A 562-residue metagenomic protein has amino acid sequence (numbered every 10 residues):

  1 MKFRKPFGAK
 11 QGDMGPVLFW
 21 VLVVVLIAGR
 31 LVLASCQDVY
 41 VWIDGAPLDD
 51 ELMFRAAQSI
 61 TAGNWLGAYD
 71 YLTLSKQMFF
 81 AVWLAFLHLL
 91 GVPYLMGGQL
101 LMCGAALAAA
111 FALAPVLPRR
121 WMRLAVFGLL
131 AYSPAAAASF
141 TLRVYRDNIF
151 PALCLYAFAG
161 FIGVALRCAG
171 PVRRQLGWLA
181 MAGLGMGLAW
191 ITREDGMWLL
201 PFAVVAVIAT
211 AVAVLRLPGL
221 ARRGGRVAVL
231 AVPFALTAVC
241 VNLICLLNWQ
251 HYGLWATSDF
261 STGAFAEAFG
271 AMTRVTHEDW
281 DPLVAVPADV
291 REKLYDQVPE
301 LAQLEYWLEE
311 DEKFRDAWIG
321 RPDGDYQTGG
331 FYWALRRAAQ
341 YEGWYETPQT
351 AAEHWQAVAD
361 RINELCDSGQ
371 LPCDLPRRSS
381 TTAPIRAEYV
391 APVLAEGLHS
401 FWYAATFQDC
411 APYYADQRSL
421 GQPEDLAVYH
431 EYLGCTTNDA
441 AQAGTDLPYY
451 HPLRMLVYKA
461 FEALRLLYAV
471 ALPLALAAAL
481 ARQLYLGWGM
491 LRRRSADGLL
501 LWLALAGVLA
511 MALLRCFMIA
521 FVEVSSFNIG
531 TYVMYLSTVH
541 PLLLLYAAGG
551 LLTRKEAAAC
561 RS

Functional and structural regions predicted by a protein language model:
M1-S35, A228-V232, L491-A504, A558-S562: Start-transfer (signal-anchor) and selected internal transmembrane alpha helices of multi-pass inner/ER membrane
G15-A46, S133, L236-L246, A512-C516: Transmembrane signal-anchor helices characteristic of membrane glycosylation enzymes that use polyprenol
C36-A56, W65-W83: Extracytoplasmic catalytic/substrate-binding loops of multi-pass membrane glycan-assembly enzymes
V39-L48, L52-M53, T237-V390: Juxtamembrane membrane-water interface segments immediately following transmembrane helices in multi-pass
M78-A81, A85, G91-L95, G128-L153 (+2 more regions): Aromatic- and kink-enriched transmembrane "portal" helix at the membrane-lumen/periplasm boundary that abuts
L90-G97, C366-L509: Membrane-interface anchor segments at the N-terminal boundary of transmembrane helices in multi-pass membrane enzymes
Y94-R123, Y156-G160: Transmembrane-helix motifs of polytopic, lipid-linked glycan transferases
W178-R193, T237-C240, I244: Membrane-interface alpha helices of multi-pass inner-membrane proteins
